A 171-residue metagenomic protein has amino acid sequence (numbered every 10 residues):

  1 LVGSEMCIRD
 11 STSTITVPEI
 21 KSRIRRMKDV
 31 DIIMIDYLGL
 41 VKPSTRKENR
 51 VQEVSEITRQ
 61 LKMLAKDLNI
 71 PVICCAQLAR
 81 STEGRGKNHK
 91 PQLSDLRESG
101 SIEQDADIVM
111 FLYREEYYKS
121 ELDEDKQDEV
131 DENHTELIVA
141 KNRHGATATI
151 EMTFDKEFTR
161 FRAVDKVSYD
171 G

Functional and structural regions predicted by a protein language model:
L1-I8: Short, small-residue-biased leader/transition segments that mark boundaries at the very start of proteins
V17-I33, K47, R59-N69, S81-G171: C-terminal regions of RecA-like/P-loop NTPase motor modules
Y37: Walker B catalytic acidic pair
L40, R80: Residues immediately C-terminal
V41-K42, T58: Catalytic P-loop NTPase motifs of RecA-like helicase/translocase cores
K42-N49: Conserved ATPase-coupling elements of RecA-like P-loop NTPase cores
C75-Q77: Conserved H-loop
